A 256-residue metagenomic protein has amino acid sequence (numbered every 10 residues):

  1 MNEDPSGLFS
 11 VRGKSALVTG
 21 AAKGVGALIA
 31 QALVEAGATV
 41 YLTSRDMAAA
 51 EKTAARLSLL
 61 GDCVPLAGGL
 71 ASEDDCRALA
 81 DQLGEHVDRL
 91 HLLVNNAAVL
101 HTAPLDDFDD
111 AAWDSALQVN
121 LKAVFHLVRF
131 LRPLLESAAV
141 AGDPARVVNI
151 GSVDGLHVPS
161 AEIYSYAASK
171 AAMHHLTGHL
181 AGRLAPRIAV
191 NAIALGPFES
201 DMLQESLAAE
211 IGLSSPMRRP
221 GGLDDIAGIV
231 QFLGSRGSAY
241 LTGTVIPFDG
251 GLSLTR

Functional and structural regions predicted by a protein language model:
N2-L8, H157, Q231, T242-R256: Short C-terminal tail/terminal secondary-structure segment of NAD(P)H-dependent dehydrogenase/reductase domains
S15, A22-G24, D46: Conserved glycine-rich cofactor-binding loop
V94, A185-A189, L241-G243: Short, small/polar-rich loop/turn modules that mediate ligand/substrate recognition or access, typified
P104-L105, A112-L117, I211: Substrate-binding pocket helix/loop in short-chain dehydrogenase/reductase
V128, S169, T177: Active-site helix of classical SDR
P133, G178-P186, A239: Alpha-helical segment proximal to the catalytic Tyr-Lys
S152: Residue(s) in the substrate-gating loop at a strand-loop-helix junction that position the organic substrate next
